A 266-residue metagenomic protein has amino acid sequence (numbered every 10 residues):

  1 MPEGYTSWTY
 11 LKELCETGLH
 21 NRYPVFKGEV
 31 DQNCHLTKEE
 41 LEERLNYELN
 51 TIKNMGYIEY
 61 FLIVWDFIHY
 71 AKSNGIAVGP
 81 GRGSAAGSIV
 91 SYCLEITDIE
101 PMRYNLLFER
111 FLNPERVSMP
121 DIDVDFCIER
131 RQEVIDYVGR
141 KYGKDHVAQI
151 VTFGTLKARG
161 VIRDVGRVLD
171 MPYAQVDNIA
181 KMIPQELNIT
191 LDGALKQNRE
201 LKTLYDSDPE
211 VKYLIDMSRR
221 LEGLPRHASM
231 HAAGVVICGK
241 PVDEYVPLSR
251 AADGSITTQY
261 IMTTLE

Functional and structural regions predicted by a protein language model:
M1-E266: Alpha-helical scaffold/interaction cores of sigma-54-like transcription cofactors and many family A DNA polymerases
